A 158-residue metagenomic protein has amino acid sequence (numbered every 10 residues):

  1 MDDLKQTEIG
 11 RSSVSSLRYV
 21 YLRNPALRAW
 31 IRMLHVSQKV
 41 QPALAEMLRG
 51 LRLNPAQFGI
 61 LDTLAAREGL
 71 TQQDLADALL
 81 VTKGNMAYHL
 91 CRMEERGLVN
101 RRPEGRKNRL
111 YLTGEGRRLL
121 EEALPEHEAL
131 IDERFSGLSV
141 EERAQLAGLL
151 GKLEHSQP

Functional and structural regions predicted by a protein language model:
M1-L51, K152: N-terminal leader segment of winged-helix/HTH proteins
R52, E68-G69, L80, S139: Central "turn" residue of the DNA-binding helix-turn-helix
Q57-L61: Short alpha-helical "packing" element that flanks the helix-turn-helix/winged-helix DNA-binding module
T63, A78: Residues within the alpha-helical elements of helix-turn-helix
Q72: Helix-turn-helix DNA-binding elements, focusing on the entry/boundary residues of the two helices that contact DNA
T82-N85: Helix-turn-helix DNA-binding motif, specifically the short coil turn and the N-cap/start of the second
C91-G151: Charged, amphipathic alpha-helical coiled-coil/dimerization segments
